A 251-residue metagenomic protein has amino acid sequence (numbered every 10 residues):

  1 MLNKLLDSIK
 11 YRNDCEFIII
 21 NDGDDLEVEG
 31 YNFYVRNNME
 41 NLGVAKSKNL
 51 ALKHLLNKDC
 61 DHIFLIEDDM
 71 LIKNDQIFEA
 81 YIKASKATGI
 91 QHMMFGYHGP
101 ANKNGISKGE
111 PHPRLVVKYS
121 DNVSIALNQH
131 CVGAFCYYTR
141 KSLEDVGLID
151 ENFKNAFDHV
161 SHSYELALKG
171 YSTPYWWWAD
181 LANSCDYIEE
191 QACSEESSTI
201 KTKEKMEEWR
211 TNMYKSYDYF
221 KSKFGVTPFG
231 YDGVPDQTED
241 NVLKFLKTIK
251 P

Functional and structural regions predicted by a protein language model:
M1-Y11: Short, well-formed alpha-helical segments that are part of the catalytic scaffolds of diverse glycosyltransferases
I20-E29, L71: A conserved acidic beta->alpha catalytic loop
M39-L55: Glycine-rich, basic loop-to-helix element that forms the pyrophosphate-binding segment of sugar-nucleotide handling
C60-L71: Short beta-strand-to-loop acidic/aromatic patch adjacent to the donor-nucleotide binding site
Q76-H92: Conserved donor-nucleotide/metal-binding helix-loop-beta segment in metal-dependent transferases, i.e., the alpha-helix
M93-K108: Short beta-strand-to-loop element that shapes/binds the nucleotide-sugar donor at the catalytic cleft/hinge
K118-Y138: A recurrent flexible, glycine/aromatic-enriched loop bordering the glycosyltransferase active site that acts as
N152-A156, V160-P251: C-terminal catalytic/acceptor-binding lobe
